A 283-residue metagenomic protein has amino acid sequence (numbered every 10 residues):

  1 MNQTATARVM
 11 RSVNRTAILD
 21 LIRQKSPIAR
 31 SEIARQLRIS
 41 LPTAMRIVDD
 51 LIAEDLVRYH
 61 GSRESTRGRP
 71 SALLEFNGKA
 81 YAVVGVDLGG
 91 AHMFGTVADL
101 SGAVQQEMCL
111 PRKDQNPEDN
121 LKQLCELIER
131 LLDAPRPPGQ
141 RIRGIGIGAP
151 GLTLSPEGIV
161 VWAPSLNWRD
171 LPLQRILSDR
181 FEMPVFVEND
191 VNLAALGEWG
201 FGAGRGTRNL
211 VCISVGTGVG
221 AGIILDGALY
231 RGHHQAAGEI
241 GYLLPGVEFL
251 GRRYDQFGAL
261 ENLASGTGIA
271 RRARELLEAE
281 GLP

Functional and structural regions predicted by a protein language model:
M1-R35: Extreme N-terminal segment that seeds HTH/winged-HTH DNA-binding domains in transcriptional regulators
T4-A5, A17, V84, L88-D119 (+2 more regions): Short glycine-rich, Thr/Ser-proximal phosphate-binding strand/loop in the N-terminal lobe of ATP-dependent enzymes
A29, V247, F257-P283: A mobile "lid/hinge" subdomain adjacent to the ATP/sugar-phosphate binding pocket shared across diverse ATP-dependent
I33, A44-V57: Basic amphipathic alpha-helical segments that dock to polyanions
I52-G68: Beta-hairpin "wing" of winged helix-turn-helix
P70-E107, C212-L229, G266: Gly/Thr-rich phosphate-binding beta-strand-loop-beta motif of the actin/hexokinase/Hsp70
V104-N209, G246: Glycine-rich phosphate-binding loop and adjoining helix at the ATP-binding site of ATP-dependent phosphoryl-transfer
F201-A264: Glycine-rich phosphate-binding loop of actin/hexokinase-like ATP-binding domains
